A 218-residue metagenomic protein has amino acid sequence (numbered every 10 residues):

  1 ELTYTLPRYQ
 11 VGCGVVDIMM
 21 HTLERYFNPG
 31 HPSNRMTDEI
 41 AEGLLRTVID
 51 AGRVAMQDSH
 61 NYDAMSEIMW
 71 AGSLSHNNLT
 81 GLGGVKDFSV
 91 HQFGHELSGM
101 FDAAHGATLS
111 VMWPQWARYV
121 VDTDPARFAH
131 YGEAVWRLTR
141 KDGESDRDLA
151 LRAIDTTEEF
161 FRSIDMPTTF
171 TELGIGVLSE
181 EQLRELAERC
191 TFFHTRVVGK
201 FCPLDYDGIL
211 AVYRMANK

Functional and structural regions predicted by a protein language model:
E1-S33, H130: A glycine/threonine-rich phosphate-anchoring loop and its flanking beta-alpha core in nucleotide/phosphate-binding
R8, T37, F201: Glycine- and other small-residue-rich loops at beta-strand/loop junctions that grip anionic moieties
G12-V16, M65, L109, L183 (+1 more regions): Short runs of predominantly hydrophobic/aromatic residues within well-ordered alpha helices that form helix-helix
R25-T156: Active-site segments that bind and position negatively charged phosphate/pyrophosphate groups
T139-K218: C-terminal charged capping/lid subdomain of soluble metabolic enzymes
